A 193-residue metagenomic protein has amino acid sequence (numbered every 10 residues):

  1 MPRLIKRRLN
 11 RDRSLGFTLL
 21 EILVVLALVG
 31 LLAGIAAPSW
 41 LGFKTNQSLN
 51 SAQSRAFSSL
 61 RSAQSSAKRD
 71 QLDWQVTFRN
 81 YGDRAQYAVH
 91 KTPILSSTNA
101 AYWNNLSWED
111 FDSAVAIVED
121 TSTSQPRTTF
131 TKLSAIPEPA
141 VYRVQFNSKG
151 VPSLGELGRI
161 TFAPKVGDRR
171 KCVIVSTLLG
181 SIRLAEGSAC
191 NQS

Functional and structural regions predicted by a protein language model:
M1-F17: N-terminal leader/signal peptides at the extreme start of proteins
P2-R7, I35-S54, S65, R69 (+2 more regions): N-terminal helix-rich module
L15, E21-V24, T45: Internal alpha-helical transmembrane segments of multi-pass membrane proteins, especially GPCRs
L23-S39: Alpha-helical hydrophobic helix detector
L26, N50, F57: Conserved catalytic core of two-component sensor histidine kinases
S59-S62: Phosphate-interacting basic helix/loop segments used at nucleotide- and nucleic-acid interfaces
